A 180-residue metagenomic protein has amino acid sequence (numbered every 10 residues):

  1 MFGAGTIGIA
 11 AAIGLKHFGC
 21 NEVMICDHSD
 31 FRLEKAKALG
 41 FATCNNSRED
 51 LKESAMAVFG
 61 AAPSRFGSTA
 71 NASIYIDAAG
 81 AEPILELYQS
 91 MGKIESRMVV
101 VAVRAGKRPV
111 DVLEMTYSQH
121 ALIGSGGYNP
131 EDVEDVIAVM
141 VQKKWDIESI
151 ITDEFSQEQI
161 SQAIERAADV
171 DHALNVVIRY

Functional and structural regions predicted by a protein language model:
M1-E49: Mid-domain Rossmann-like dinucleotide-binding core that forms the NAD(H)/NADP(H) cofactor-binding site
F18, A70, I74, W145 (+1 more regions): Structured loop/turn residues at beta-strand edges in well-structured enzyme cores
M24, R97-V99, I123, V177: Structural detector of well-ordered beta-strand residues that form the stable sheet scaffold of enzyme domains
H28-S29, R104, Y128: Residues in the short beta-alpha loop(s) of Rossmann-like NAD(P)-binding domains
E34, L39-A121: Glycine-rich cofactor phosphate-binding loops and adjacent beta1-alpha1 units of small-molecule cofactor enzyme domains
E86-S90, P130-Y180: C-terminal hydrophobic helical "lid"/dimerization subdomain of Rossmann-like NAD(P)H-dependent oxidoreductases
